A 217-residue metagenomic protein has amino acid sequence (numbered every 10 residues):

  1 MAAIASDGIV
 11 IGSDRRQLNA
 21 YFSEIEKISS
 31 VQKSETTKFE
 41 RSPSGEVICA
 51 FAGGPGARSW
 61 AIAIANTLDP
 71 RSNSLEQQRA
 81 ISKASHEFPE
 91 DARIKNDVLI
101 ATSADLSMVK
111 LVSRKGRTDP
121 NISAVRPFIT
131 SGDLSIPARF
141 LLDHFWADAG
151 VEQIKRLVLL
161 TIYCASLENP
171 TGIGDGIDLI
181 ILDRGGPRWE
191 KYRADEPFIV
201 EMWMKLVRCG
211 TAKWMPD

Functional and structural regions predicted by a protein language model:
M1-I4, G8-G12, N96-K110, D175-D183 (+1 more regions): Short beta-strand scaffold segments in enzyme catalytic cores
M1-N96, G116-R156, P170-T171, A194-D217: Conserved short S/T/G-enriched processing/targeting/catalytic segments and their helical context
R58-S59, S107-L111, A165: Short, well-ordered, mixed-charge alpha-helical segments that flank or form enzyme active sites
C164-K191, P197-M204: C-terminal binding/interaction regions
